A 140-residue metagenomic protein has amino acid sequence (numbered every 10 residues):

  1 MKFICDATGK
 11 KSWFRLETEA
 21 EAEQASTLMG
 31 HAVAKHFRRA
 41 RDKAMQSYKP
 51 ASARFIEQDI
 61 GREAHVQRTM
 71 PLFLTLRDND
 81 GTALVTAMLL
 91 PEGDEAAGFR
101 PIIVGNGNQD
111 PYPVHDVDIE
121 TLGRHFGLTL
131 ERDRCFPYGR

Functional and structural regions predicted by a protein language model:
M1-R140: Catalytic-core elements of nucleic-acid end-processing and repair enzymes
